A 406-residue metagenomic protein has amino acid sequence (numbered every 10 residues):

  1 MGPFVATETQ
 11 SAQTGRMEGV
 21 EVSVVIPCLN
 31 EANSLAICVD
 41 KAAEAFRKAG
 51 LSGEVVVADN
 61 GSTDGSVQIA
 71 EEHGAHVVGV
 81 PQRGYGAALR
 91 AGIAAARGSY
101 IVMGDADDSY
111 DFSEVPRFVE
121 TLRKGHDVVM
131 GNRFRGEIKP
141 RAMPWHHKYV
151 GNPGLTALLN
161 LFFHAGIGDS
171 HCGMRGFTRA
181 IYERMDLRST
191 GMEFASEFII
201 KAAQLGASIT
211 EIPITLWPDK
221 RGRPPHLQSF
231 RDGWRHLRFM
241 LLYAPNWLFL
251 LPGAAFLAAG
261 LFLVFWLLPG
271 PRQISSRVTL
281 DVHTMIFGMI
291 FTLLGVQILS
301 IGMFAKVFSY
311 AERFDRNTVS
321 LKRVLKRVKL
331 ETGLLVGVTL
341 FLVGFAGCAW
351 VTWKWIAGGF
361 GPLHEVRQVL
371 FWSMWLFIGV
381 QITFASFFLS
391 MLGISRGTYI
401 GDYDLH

Functional and structural regions predicted by a protein language model:
M1-E44, L51: N-proximal low-complexity "stem/linker" segments adjacent to membrane-targeting elements
G2-G19, H164, L187-H406: Hydrophobic helical membrane-anchoring modules
V24, L35, A42, G92 (+7 more regions): Residue-level signature of catalytic and energy-coupling elements of molecular machines, predominantly ATP/GTP-dependent
E31-S34, S62, Y85, D111: Donor nucleotide-sugar binding loop of glycosyltransferases
A49-V56, V67-A95: Conserved donor nucleotide-binding strand/loop of the catalytic core
D59-V67, D108: A conserved acidic beta->alpha catalytic loop
V80-A95, Y100, F112-M192, D219-F239: Acceptor/aglycone-binding surface of glycosyltransferases and processive sugar-polymer synthases
